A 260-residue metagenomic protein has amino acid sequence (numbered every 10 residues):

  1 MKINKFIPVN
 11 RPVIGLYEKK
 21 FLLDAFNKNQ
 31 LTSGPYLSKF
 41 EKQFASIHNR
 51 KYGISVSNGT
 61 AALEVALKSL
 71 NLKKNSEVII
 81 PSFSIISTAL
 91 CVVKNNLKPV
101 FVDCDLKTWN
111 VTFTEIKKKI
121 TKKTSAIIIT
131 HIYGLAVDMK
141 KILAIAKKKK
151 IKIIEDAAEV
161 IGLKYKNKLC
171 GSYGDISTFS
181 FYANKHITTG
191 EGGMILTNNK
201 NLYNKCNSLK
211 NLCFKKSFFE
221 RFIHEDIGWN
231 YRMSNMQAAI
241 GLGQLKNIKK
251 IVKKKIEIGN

Functional and structural regions predicted by a protein language model:
M1-L31, P35: N-terminal "arm"/small-domain region of PLP-dependent enzymes with the aminotransferase-like
Q30-E77, C91-N95, F101-D103, K168: Phosphate-binding glycine-rich loop
E41, T60, S82, F113 (+1 more regions): Short amphipathic alpha-helical/adjacent loop interface patches that line ligand and macromolecule-binding sites
K68-A157, K164: PLP-dependent aminotransferase-like
K119-T121, L169-G174: Active-site nucleotide-sugar/metal-binding loop of Leloir-type enzymes
V160-K166, Y173-N260: Active-site region of PLP-dependent enzymes
